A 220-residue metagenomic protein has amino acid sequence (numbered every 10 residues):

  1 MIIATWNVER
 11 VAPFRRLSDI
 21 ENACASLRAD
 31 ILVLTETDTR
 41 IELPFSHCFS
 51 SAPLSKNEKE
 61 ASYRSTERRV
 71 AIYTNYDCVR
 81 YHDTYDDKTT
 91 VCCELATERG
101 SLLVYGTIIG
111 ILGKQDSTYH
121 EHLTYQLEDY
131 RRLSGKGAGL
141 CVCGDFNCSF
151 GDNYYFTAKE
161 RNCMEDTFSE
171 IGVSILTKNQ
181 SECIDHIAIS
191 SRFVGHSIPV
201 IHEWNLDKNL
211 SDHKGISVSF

Functional and structural regions predicted by a protein language model:
M1-F49, S62-E67: N-terminal, active-site-proximal structural segment of metallo-dependent hydrolase catalytic domains
M1-T5, E9-N22, V70-F220: Active-site regions of metal-assisted phosphoester/phosphodiester hydrolases, unifying DNase/endonuclease modules
K56-A61: A structural signal for short loop-to-beta-strand junctions that line the ligand-binding cleft of periplasmic/secreted
